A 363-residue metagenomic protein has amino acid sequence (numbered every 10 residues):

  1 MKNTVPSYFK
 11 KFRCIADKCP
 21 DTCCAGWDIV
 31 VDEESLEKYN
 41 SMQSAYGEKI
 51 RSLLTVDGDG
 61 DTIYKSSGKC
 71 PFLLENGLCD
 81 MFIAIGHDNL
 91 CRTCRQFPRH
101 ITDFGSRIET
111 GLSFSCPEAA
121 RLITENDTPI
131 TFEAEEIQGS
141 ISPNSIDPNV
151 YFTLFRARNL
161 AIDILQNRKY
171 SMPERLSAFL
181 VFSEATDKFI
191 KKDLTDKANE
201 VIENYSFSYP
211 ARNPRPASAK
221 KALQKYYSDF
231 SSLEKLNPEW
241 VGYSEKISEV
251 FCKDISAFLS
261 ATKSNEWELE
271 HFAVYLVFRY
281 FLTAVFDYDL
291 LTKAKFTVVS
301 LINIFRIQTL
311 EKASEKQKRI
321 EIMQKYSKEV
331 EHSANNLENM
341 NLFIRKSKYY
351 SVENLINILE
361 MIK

Functional and structural regions predicted by a protein language model:
F9-G58: Polybasic, low-complexity association/targeting segments
K11-I29, K65-H100, S113-A120: Local cysteine-cluster metal-coordination motifs and their immediate loop/turn environment, predominantly Fe-S cluster
C14, A84, D147, Y151 (+1 more regions): Short, charged/polar micro-motifs that form catalytic or ligand-binding hotspots
D61-T62: Short loop/turn motifs at secondary-structure junctions and domain boundaries
G77, I85-V181: Internal, well-ordered alpha/beta segment that forms a basic, Gly-enriched binding/recognition surface
Y170-K363: Hydrophobic, aromatic-lined core segments that form the binding pocket/scaffold for planar heteroaromatic ligands
